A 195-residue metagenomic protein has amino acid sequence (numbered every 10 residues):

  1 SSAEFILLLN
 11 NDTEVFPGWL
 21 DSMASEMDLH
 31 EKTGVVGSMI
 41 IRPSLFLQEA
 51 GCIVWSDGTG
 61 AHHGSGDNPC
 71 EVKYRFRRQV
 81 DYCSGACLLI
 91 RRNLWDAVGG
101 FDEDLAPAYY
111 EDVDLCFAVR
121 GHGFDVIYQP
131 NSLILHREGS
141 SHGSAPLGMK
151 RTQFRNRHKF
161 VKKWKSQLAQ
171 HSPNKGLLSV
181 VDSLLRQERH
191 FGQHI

Functional and structural regions predicted by a protein language model:
A3, E31-T33, F124: Short, high-confidence coil segments that cap the C-terminus of an alpha-helix and link into the following beta-strand
I6: Short aromatic/hydrophobic "clamp" motif used to bind/position activated sugar donors
L9-N11: Catalytic metal- and UDP-sugar-binding loop of GT-A-like glycosyltransferases, i.e., residues flanking the conserved
T13-V54: Conserved donor NDP-sugar-binding/catalytic core segment of glycosyltransferases
V15, E111, G148: Conserved acidic
G18-A24, Q79-G99, D104-L135, S140: A short, conserved alpha-helix in the catalytic core of glycosyltransferases
I41-S44, A50, F117-G192: Active-site-adjacent helix/loop segment of glycosyltransferases that harbors family-specific signature motifs
L47, W55-H62, G66-N93, A97: A recurrent flexible, glycine/aromatic-enriched loop bordering the glycosyltransferase active site that acts as
